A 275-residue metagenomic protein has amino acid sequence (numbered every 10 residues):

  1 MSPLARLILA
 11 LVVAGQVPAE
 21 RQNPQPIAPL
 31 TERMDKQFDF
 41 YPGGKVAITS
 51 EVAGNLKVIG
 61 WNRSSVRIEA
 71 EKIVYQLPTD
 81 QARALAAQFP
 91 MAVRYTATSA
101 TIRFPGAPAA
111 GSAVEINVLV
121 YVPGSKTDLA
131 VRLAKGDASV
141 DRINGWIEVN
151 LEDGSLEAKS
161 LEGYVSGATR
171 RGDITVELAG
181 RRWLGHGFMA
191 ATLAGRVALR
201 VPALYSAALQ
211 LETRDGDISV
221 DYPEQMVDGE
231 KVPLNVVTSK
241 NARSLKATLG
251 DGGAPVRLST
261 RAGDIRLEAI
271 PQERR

Functional and structural regions predicted by a protein language model:
M1-R275: Intrinsically disordered, low-complexity terminal regions
